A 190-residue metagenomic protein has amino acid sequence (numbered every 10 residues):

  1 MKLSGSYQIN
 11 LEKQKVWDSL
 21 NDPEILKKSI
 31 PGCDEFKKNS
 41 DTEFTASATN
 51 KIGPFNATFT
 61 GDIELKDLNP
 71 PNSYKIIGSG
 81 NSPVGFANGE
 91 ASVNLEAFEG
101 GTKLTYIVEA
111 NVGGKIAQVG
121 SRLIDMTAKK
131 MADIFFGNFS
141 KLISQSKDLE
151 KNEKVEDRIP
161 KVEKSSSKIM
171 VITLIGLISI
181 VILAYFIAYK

Functional and structural regions predicted by a protein language model:
M1-E43, E163-S166, M170, L174-K190: Hydrophobic ligand-binding cavity/cleft-lining segments
K2-S6, E43, T58-T60, S73 (+2 more regions): Intrinsic-disorder/low-complexity, polar/charged segments enriched in Ser/Thr/Lys/Arg/Asp/Glu/Gln
G5, D34, G61-D67, G89-A97: Hydrophobic/aromatic beta-strand elements that line small-molecule binding cavities or substrate pockets in beta-rich
I9, N50-P54, N69, S82-V84 (+1 more regions): A generic beta-sheet turn/junction motif
V16-L20, L26, L65, Y106 (+1 more regions): Hydrophobic pocket/interface hotspot
K38-S79: Glycine-rich portal/gate segments that line the openings of hydrophobic small-molecule binding cavities
G80-L123: Beta-strand/loop substructures that line and gate deep hydrophobic ligand-binding cavities in soluble
K115-V155: A conserved amphipathic terminal alpha-helix motif
